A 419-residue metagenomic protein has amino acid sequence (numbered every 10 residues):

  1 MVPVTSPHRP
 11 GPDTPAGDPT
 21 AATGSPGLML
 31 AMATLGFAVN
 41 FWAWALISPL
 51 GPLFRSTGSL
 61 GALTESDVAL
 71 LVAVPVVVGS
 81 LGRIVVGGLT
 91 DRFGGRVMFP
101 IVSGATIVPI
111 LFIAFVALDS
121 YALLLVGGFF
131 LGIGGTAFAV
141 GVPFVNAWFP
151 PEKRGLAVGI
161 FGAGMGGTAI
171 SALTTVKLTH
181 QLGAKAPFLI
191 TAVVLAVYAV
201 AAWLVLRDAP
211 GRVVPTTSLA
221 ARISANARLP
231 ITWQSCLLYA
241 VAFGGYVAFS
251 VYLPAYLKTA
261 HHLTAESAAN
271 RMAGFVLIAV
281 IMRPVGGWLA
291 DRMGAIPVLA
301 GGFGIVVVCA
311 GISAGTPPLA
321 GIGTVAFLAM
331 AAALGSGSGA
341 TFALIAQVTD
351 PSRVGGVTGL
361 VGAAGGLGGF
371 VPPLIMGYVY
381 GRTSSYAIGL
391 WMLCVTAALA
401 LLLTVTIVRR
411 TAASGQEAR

Functional and structural regions predicted by a protein language model:
P12-T23, A209-C236: Juxtamembrane intracellular "pre-TM" segments in multi-pass secondary transporters
I47-P49, I231-P284: Extracytoplasmic gate region of multi-pass secondary transporters
G104-L118, I305-P318: C-terminal ends and interior cores of transmembrane alpha-helices in multi-pass membrane transporters/permeases
G127-G164: Cytoplasmic helix-loop-helix junction between adjacent transmembrane helices in 12-TM secondary transporters
T136-F149, S336-D350: Intracellular juxtamembrane helix-capping segments at the cytosolic ends of symmetry-related transmembrane helices
G155-L173, G362-P372: Glycine-rich segments within core transmembrane alpha-helices of 12-TM secondary carriers
I160-L206: Helix-loop-helix hairpin linking two adjacent transmembrane segments in secondary transporters
M293-T341: C-terminal transmembrane helical hairpin of 12-TM major facilitator-type secondary transporters
